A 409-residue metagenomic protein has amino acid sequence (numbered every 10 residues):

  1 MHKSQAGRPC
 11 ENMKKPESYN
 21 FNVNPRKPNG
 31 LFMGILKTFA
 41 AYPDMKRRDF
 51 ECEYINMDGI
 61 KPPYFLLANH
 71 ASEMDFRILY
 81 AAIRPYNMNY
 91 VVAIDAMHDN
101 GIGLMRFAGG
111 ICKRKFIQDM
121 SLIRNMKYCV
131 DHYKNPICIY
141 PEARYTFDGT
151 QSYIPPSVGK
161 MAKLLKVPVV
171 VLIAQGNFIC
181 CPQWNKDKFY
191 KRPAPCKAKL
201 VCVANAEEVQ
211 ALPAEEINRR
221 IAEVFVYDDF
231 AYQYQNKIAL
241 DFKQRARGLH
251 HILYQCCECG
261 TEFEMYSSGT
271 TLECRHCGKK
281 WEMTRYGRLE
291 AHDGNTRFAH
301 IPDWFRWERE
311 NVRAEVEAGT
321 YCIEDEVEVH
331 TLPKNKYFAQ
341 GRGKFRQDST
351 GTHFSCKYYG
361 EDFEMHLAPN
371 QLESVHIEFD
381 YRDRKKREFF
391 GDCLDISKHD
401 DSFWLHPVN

Functional and structural regions predicted by a protein language model:
M33-H70: Helix-to-loop junction immediately C-terminal to a conserved catalytic motif
K61-Q118, K166: Catalytic core of membrane glycerolipid acyltransferases/transacylases, capturing the structured, soluble-facing
P63-F65, P136-Y140, V170: Residue-level preference for the first positions of well-ordered beta-strands
L66, R346-R384: Phosphoinositide-dependent membrane-docking surfaces
N135, F147-E215, R219, L240-G260 (+1 more regions): A cross-family acyltransferase "interaction/gating" segment
F263-Y266, M283-T284: Short, non-ligating residues that shape and space the ligands of small metal-coordination modules and catalytic
K280-G360: Long, charge-rich boundary regions
E373-N409: Acidic, Ser/Thr- and proline-rich intrinsically disordered linker/docking segments of eukaryotic scaffolds
